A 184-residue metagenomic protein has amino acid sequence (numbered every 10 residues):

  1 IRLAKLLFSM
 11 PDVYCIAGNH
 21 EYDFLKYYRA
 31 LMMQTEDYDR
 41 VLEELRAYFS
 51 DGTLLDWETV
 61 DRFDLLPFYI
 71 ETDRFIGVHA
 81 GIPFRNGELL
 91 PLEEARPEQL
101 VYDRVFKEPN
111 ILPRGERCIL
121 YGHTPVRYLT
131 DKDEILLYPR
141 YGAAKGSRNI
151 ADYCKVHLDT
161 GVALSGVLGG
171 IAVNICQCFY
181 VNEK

Functional and structural regions predicted by a protein language model:
I1-G77, P83-F84, L100-N110: Active-site neighborhood of divalent metal-dependent phosphoester bond hydrolases
L3-L7, L31-Q34, E94, I135-G142 (+1 more regions): Glycine-rich, phosphate-binding/catalytic loops in enzymes
N19-H20, H79, L120-P125: Histidine-centered divalent metal-coordination motifs
D23-K26, V78-A80, F84-G87, R127-T130 (+1 more regions): Short catalytic/ligand-binding loop motif for oxyanion handling, primarily in non-cytosolic enzymes, centered on
K26-L31, L89-P91, K132-E134: Short aromatic-enriched loop/helix-cap "lid" or pocket-rim segments at secondary-structure transitions that line
N110-V181: Conserved beta-sheet core of the metallophosphoesterase superfamily
K184: Nucleic-acid-processing active sites and adjacent nucleic-acid-binding tracks, predominantly divalent metal-dependent
